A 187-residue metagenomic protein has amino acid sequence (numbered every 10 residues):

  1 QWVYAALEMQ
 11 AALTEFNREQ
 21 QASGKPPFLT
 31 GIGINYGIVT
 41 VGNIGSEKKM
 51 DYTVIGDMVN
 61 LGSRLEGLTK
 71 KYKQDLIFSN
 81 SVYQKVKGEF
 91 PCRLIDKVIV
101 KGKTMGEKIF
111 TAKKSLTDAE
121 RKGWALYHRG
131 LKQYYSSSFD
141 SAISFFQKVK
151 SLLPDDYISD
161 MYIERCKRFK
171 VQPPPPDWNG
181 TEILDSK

Functional and structural regions predicted by a protein language model:
Q1-I32, Y36, D57-K70, N80 (+1 more regions): Alpha-helical scaffold within the catalytic cores of cyclic-nucleotide enzymes
V39-V41, T69-S141, Q147-K148, L153-I158 (+1 more regions): Cytosolic regulatory/linker segments at or just downstream of nucleotide-handling modules in signal-transduction
N43-S46: Cytochrome P450 core scaffold surrounding the K-helix E-X-X-R motif and the conserved "meander" helix-loop region
Y52, G56-V59, W124: Alpha-helical membrane and juxtamembrane elements of multi-pass inner-membrane transport and channel proteins
P175-K187: Intrinsically disordered, low-complexity, charge-biased linker/tail regions
